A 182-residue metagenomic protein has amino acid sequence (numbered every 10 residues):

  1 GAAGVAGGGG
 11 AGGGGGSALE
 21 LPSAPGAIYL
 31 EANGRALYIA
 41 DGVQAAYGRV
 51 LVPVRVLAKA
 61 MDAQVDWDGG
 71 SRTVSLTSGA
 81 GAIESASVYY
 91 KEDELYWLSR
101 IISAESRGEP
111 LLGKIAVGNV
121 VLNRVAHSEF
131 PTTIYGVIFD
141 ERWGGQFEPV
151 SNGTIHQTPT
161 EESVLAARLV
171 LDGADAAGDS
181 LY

Functional and structural regions predicted by a protein language model:
G1-S99: Primary recognition of N-terminal secretory signal peptides and signal-anchoring hydrophobic helices
I83-Y182: Bacterial extracytoplasmic/cell-wall-associated proteins, especially those involved in peptidoglycan
